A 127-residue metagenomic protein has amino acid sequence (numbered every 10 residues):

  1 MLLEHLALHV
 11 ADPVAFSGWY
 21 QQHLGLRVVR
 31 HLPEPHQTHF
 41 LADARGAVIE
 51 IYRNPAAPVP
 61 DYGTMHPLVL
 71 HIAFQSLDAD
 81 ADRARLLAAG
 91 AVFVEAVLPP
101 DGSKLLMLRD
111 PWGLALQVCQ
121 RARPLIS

Functional and structural regions predicted by a protein language model:
M1-A15, V69-F74, R121-S127: N-terminal beta-strand motif that seeds the catalytic metal site of vicinal oxygen chelate
L8-V48: Core segments of cupin and vicinal oxygen chelate
F16-W19, D82-L86: Hydrophobic side chains in well-ordered alpha-helices
P33, F40, R83-S127: Vicinal oxygen chelate
H36-Q37, A56-D61, I126-S127: A short, acidic/glycine-rich surface segment
G46-E50, G113-L116: Short, charged/polar, Gly/Pro-enriched secondary-structure boundary elements
R53-A57, Q120-A122: Acetyl-CoA-dependent GNAT
L68-A84: Mid-chain, well-packed structural core segment of small domains
